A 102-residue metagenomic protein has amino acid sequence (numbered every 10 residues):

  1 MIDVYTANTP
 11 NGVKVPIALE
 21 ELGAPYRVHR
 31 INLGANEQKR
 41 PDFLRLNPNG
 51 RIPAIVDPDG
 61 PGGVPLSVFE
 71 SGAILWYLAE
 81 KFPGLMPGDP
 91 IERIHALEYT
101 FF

Functional and structural regions predicted by a protein language model:
M1-F102: GST-like domain detector, emphasizing the conserved glutathione-binding G-site in the N-terminal thioredoxin-like
